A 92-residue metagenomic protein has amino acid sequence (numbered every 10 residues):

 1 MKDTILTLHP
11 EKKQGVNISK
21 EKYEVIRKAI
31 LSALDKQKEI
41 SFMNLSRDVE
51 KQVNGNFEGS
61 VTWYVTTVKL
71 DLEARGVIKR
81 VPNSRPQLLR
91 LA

Functional and structural regions predicted by a protein language model:
M1-K28, S32: Long, low-complexity, charged/polar intrinsically disordered regions in eukaryotic proteins
A29-Q37, D48: Short amphipathic alpha-helical elements of helix-turn-helix/winged-helix folds
E39-Q52: Short acidic, hydrophobic short linear motifs in intrinsically disordered regions
E50-T67: Short, positively charged loop/turn segments that connect secondary-structure elements
L70: Residue-level detection of the helix-turn-helix DNA-binding "recognition helix"
E73-P82: A short, conserved structural fragment
N83-A92: Short, cationic-aromatic polyanion-contact patches
